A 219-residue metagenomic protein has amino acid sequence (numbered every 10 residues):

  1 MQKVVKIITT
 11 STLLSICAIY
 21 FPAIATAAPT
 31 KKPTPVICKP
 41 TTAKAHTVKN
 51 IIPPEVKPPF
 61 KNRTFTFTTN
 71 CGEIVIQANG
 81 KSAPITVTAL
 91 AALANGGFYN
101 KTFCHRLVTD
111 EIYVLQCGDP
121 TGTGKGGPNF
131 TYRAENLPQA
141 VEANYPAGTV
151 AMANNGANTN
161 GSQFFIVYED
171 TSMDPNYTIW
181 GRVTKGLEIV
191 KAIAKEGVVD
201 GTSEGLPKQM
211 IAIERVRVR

Functional and structural regions predicted by a protein language model:
Q2, K6, I24-R219: Cyclophilin-like peptidyl-prolyl cis-trans isomerases
T10-Y20: Bacterial N-terminal signal peptides
